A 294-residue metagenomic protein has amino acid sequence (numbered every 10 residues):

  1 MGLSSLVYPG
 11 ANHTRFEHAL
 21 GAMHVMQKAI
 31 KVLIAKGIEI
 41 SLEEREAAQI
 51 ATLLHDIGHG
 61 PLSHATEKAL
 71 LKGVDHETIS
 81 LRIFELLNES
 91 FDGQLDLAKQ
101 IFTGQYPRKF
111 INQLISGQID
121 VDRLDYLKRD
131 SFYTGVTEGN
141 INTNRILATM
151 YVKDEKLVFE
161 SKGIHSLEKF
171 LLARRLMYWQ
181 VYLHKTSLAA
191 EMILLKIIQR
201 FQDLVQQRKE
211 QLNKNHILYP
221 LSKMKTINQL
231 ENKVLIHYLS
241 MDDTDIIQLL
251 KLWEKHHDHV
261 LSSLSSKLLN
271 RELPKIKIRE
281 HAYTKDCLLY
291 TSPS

Functional and structural regions predicted by a protein language model:
M1-A47, P61-E67, L71-S292: Histidine-centered, transition-metal-coordinating active-site segments
A48-L53: Short alpha-helical catalytic segment bearing the HExxH-like zincin motif of zinc-dependent metalloproteases
L54, G58-H59: Short active-site segment of divalent metal-dependent hydrolases/proteases that encodes the spacing between
